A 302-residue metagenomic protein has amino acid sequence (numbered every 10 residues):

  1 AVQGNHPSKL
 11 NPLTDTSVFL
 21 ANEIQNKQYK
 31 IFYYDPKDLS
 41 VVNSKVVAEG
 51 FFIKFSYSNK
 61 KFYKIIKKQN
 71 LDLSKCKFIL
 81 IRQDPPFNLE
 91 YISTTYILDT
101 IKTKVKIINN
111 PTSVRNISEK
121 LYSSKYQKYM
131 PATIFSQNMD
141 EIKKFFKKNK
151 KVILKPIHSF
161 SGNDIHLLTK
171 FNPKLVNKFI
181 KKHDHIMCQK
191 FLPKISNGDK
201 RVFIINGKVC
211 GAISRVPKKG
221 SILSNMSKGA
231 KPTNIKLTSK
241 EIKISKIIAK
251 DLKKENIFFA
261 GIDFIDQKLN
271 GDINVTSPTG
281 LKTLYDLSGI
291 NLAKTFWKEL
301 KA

Functional and structural regions predicted by a protein language model:
A1-K9: Nucleotide-activated donor-dependent transferases that construct or modify glycoconjugates
V2, L80-I81, Q189: Redox-cofactor binding/interface segments in oxidoreductases and associated redox assembly factors
N5-H6, Q83-P86, I157-S159, P278: Short glycine-rich anion-binding loops that position phosphate/pyrophosphate groups of nucleotides and phosphorylated
S8-F135, E141: Conserved N-proximal alpha/beta basic substrate-recognition cap immediately N-terminal to, or forming the N-lobe
K9-L13, K236-A302: ATP-dependent carboxylate activation and anion-phosphoryl transfer catalytic cores that bind Mg-ATP to form
Q28, S40-V42, I204-V209, Q267-K268: Short acidic-glycine loop/turn motifs at beta-strand connectors
P111-R115, R215-K218, I265-L269: Short glycine-enriched loops at secondary-structure junctions
M139-D140, K147-K151, H158-I248, L252: Phosphate-binding site of ATP-dependent enzymes
